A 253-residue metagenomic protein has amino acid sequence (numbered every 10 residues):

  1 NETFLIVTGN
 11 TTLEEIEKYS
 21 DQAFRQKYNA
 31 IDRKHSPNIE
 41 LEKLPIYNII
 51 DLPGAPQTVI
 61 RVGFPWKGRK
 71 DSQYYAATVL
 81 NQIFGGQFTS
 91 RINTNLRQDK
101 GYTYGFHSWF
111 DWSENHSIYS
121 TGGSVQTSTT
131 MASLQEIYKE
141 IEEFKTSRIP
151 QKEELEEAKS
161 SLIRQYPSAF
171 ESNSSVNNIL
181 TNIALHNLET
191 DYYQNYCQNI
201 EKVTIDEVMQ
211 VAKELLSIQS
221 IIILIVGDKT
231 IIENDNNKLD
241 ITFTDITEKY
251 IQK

Functional and structural regions predicted by a protein language model:
N1-D32, D99-K100, Y104-K253: Charge-rich, well-structured scaffold segments of protease-associated domains
D32-T89, Q252-K253: His/Glu-based metal-binding/catalytic segments typifying zinc-dependent metallopeptidases
